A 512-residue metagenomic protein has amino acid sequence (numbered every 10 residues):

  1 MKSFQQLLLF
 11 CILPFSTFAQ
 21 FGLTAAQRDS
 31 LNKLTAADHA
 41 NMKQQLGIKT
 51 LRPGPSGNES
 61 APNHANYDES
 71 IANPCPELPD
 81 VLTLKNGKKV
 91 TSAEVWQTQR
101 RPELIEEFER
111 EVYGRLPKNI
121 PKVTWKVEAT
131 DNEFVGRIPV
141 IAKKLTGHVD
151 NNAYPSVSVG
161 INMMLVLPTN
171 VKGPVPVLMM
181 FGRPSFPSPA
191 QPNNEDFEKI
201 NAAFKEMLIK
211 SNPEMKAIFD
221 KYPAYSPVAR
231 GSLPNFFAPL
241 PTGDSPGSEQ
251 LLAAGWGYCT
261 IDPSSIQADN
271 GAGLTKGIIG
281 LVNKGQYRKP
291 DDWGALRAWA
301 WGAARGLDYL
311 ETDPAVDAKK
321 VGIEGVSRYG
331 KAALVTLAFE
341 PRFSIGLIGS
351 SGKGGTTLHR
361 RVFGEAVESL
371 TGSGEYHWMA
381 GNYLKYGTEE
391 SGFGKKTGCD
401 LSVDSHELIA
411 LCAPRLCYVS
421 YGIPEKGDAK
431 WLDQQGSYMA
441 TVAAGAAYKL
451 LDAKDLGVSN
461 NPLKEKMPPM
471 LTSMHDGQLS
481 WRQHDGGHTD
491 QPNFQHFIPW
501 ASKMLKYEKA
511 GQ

Functional and structural regions predicted by a protein language model:
Q20-L116, A510-G511: N-terminal pre-domain segments of enzymes
N162-L165, G173-R183: Short beta-strand element of the alpha/beta-hydrolase
M179-R305, Y309-T312, G352-V362: Cap/lid segment of the alpha/beta-hydrolase catalytic domain
A238, I278, K289, I345-L408 (+2 more regions): Mobile cap/lid helix-loop segments that gate and shape the active-site cleft of serine hydrolases
A303, G330-P341: Short glycine-enriched nucleophile-adjacent loop and the immediately C-terminal alpha-helix near the catalytic center
V316-S327: Alpha/beta-hydrolase fold nucleophile elbow
W378, E425, M439-Q512: C-terminal catalytic histidine-bearing segment of alpha/beta-hydrolase fold enzymes
A413-D433, H484-G486: Conserved strand-to-loop "acid loop" that flanks and positions the catalytic carboxylate
